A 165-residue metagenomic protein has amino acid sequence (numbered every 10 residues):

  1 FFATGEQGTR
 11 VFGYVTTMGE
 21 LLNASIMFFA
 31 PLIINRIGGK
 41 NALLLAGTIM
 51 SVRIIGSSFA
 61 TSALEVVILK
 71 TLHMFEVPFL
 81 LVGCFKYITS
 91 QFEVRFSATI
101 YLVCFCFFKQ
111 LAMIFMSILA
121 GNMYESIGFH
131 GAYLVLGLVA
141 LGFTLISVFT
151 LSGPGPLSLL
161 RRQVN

Functional and structural regions predicted by a protein language model:
F2-L22, L102-V103: Loop-to-transmembrane helix entry
E20-F28, P78, Q110-I114: Residue-level signature of mid-helix packing/kink "hotspots" within the transmembrane helices of 12-pass Major
S25-G39, Y124-E125: Helix-to-loop junctions at the C-terminal end of transmembrane segments in multipass secondary transporters
N41-G56: Structural signature of the two symmetry-related core transmembrane helices
S58-K70: Helix-loop junctions at membrane interfaces in 12-TM secondary transporters
F79-E93, S97: Intracellular juxtamembrane helix-capping segments at the cytosolic ends of symmetry-related transmembrane helices
R95-S126: A late C-terminal transmembrane helix in Major Facilitator Superfamily
L119-G142: A membrane-interface helix-boundary motif in multi-pass transporters
